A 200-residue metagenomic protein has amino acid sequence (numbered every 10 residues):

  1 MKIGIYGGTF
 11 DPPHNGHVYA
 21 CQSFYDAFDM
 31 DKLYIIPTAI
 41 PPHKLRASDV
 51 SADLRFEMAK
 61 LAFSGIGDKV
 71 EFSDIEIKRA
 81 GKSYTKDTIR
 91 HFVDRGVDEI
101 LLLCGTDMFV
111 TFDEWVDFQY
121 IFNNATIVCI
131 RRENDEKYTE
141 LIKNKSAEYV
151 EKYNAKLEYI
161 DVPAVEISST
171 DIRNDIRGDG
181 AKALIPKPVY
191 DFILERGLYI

Functional and structural regions predicted by a protein language model:
M1-I200: Nucleotidyltransferase catalytic core that binds NTPs
